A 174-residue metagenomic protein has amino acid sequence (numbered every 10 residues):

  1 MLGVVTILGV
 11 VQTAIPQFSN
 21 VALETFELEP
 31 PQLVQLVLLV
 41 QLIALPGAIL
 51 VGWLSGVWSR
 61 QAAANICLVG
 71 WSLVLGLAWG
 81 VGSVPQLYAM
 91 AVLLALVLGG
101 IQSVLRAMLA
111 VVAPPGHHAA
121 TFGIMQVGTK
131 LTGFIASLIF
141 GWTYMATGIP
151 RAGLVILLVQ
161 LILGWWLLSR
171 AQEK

Functional and structural regions predicted by a protein language model:
T6-I15: Conserved extracellular-gate-facing transmembrane-helix segments in secondary transporters
P16-Q32: Short amphipathic helix-loop junctions that connect adjacent transmembrane helices in Major Facilitator Superfamily/SLC
G47-R60, Y144: Helix-to-loop junctions at the C-terminal end of transmembrane segments in multipass secondary transporters
A62-L77: Structural signature of the two symmetry-related core transmembrane helices
W79-M90: Helix-loop junctions at membrane interfaces in 12-TM secondary transporters
G100-P114: Intracellular juxtamembrane helix-capping segments at the cytosolic ends of symmetry-related transmembrane helices
W142-L161: A membrane-interface helix-boundary motif in multi-pass transporters
V155-K174: Multi-pass alpha-helical transporter architecture, strongest for 12-TM Major Facilitator/SLC carriers used
